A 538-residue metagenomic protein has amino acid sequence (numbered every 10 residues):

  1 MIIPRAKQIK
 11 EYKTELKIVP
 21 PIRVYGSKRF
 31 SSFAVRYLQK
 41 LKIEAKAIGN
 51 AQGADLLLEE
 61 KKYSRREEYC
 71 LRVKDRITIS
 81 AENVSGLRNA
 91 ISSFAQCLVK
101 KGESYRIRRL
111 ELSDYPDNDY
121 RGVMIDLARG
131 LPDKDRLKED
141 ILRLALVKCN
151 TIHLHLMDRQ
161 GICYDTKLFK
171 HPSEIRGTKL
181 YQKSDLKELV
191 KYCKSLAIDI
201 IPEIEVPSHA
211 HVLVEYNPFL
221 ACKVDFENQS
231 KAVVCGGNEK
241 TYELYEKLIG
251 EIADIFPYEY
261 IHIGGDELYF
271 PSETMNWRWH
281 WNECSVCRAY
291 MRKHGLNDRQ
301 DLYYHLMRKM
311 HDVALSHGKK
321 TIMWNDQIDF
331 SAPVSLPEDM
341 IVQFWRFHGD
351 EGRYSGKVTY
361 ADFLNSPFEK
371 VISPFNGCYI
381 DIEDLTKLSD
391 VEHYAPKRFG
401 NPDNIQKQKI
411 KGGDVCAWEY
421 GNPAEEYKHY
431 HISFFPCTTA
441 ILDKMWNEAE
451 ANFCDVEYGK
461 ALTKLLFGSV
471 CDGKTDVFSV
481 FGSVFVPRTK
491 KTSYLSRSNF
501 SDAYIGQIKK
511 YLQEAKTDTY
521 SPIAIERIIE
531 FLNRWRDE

Functional and structural regions predicted by a protein language model:
M1-S113, L315, T321-F330, L336 (+6 more regions): Acidic, contiguous N-terminal accessory segments
I2-Y12, Y63-H262, P271-W277, W281-A289 (+3 more regions): Feature activates predominantly on carbohydrate-active enzymes
R29-F30, E60-Y63, V84-G86, G130 (+5 more regions): Short, glycine-/Ser/Thr-/acidic-enriched flexible segments
K240-L244, L302-L306, S355, Y430: Soluble or luminal CAZymes and related metallo-dependent hydrolases
G250, D254, Y258-I261, G265-R353 (+1 more regions): Gly/Pro-rich turn-and-neighbor structural signature
T321-D326, P333-D537: Flexible, acidic glycine-rich loops studded with aromatic residues
